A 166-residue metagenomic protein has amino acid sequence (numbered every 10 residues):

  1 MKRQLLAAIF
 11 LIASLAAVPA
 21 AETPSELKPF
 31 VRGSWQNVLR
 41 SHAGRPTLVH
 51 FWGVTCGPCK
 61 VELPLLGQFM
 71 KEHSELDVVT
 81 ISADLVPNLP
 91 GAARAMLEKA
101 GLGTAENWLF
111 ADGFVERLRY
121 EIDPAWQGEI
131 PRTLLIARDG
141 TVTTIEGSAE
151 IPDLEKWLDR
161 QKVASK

Functional and structural regions predicted by a protein language model:
M1-L6: Bacterial N-terminal signal peptides that target proteins for export
A7-A16: Bacterial N-terminal signal peptides
A17-P29, A95-E98: N-proximal helix/coil linker or "cap" segments that precede and/or mark the start of modular domains
E26-T47: A short beta-strand-turn-helix
H50-C56, A83: Aromatic-flanked redox-active Cys/Sec active sites in thiol-based oxidoreductases, especially the WC-centered
V61-G101, F114-L118: Structural microenvironment flanking redox-active thiols in thiol-disulfide oxidoreductases
M96-I130: Short, internal strand/loop/helix patches that form the active-site neighborhood or redox-interaction surface
E129-K166: Thiol-/selenol-based redox modules, centered on thioredoxin-like and closely related oxidoreductase domains
